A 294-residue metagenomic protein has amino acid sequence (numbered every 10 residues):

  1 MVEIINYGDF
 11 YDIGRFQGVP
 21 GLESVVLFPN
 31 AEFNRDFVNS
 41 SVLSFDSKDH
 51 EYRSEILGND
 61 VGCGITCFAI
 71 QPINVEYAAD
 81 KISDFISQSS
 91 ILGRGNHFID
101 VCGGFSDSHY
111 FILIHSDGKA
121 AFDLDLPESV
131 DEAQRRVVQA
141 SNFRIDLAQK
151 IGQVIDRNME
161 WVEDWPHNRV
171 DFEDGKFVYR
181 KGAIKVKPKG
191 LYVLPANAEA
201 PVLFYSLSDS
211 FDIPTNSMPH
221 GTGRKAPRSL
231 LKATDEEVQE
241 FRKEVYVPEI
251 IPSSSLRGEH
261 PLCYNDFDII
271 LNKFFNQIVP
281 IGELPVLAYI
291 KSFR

Functional and structural regions predicted by a protein language model:
M1-L43, S47-C63, E76-S89, G93-R294: Domain-length cofactor-binding catalytic modules of enzymes
C67: N-terminal glycine-rich flavin-associated loop
I70-I73: Acidic, low-complexity central loop/insert segments
